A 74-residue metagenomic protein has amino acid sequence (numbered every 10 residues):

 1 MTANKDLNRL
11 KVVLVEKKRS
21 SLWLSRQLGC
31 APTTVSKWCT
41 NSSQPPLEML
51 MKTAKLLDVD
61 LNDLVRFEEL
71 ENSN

Functional and structural regions predicted by a protein language model:
T2-N4, V12, K18, K37 (+1 more regions): Short, charged recognition helix plus adjacent turn of helix-turn-helix-like nucleic-acid-binding domains
N8-Q27: Short basic helix-loop element that most often maps to the first helix and adjoining turn of HTH DNA-binding modules
W23, T34, D63: Residues in the helix-turn-helix
R26, K37, K55: Alpha-helical residues within the helix-turn-helix
C30-Q44: Recognition helix of helix-turn-helix/homeodomain-like DNA-binding domains that insert into the DNA major groove
N41, K52, L70: Alpha-helical DNA-recognition elements
E48-D63: DNA major-groove recognition helix of helix-turn-helix/homeodomain DNA-binding modules
